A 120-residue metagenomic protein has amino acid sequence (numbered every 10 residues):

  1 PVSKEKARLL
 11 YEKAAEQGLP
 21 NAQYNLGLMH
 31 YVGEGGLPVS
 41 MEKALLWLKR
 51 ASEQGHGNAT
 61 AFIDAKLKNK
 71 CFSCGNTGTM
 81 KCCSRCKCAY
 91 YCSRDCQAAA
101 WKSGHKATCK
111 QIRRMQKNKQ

Functional and structural regions predicted by a protein language model:
E16-L19, G33-E34, Q54-G57: Short helix-capping/linker turns of helical repeat alpha-solenoids
N25-V32, A65-K66: Hydrophobic face of amphipathic alpha-helices that form TPR/SEL1-like repeat modules and related alpha-solenoid
G57-N69: TPR/TPR-like alpha-solenoid helical repeat scaffolds
C71-C74, C83: Short cysteine-rich clusters marking metal-coordination/redox-active sites
C86-T108: Cys/His-coordinated zinc-finger cores
